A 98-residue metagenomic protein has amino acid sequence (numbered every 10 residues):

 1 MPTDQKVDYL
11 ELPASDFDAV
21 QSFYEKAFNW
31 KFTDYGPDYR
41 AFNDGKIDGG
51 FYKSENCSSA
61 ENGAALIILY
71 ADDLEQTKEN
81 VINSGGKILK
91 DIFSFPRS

Functional and structural regions predicted by a protein language model:
M1-Q21, D48, A65-I67: N-terminal beta-strand motif that seeds the catalytic metal site of vicinal oxygen chelate
A14, D44, S94: Conserved strand-loop elements at the edges of beta-sheets that form or border functional pockets
F17, F32, G50-Y52, A64-A71 (+2 more regions): Residue-level hotspots at or immediately adjacent to binding/recognition sites across diverse folds
F23-Y24, V81: Conserved active-site tyrosine of GNAT-family acetyltransferases
F28-Y35, K87-D91: Short secondary-structure junctions
W30-N62: Conserved short beta-strand elements that form part of the metal-binding/catalytic scaffold of enzyme active sites
I68-S98: Vicinal oxygen chelate
